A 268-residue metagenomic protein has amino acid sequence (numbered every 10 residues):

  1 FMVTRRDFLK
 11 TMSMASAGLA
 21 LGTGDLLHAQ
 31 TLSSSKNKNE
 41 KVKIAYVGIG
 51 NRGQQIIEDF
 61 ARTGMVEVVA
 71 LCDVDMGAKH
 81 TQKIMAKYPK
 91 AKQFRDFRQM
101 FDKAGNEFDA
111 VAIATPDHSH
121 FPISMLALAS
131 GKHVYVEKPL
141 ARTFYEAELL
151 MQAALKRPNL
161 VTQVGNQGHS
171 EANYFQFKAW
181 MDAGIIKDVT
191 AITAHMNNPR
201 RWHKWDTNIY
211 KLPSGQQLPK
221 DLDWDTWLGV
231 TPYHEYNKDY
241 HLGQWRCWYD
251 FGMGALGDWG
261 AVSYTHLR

Functional and structural regions predicted by a protein language model:
M2-H133, Y145-V161: N-terminal glycine-/serine-/threonine-rich beta1-alpha1-beta2 phosphate-ribose binding loop of Rossmann-like
E107-F108, L242-D250: Short glycine/proline-rich turn/loop motifs
H133, A141-D221, T226: A contiguous active-site-proximal alpha/beta segment in oxidoreductase catalytic domains
K138: Short basic (Lys/Arg) and small-residue
V164-N166, S214, Y249-G257: Active-site rim elements
R201-W205, Y233-R246: Pol beta-like nucleotidyltransferase catalytic core
P219-H241: Flavin (FAD/FMN) cofactor-binding and adjacent substrate-gating region of FAD-dependent oxidoreductase domains
T265-R268: Conserved small/polar residues in nucleotide/adenosyl-binding loops
